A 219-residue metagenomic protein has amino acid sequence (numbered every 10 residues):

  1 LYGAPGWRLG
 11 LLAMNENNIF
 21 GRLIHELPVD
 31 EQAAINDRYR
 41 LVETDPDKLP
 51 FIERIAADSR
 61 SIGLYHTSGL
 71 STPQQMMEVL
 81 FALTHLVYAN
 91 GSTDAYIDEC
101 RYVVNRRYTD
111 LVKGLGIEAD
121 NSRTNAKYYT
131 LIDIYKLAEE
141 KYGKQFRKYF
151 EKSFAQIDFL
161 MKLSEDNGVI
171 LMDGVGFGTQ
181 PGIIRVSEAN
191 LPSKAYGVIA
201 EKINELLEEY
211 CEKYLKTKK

Functional and structural regions predicted by a protein language model:
L1-K219: PLP-dependent class I/II
